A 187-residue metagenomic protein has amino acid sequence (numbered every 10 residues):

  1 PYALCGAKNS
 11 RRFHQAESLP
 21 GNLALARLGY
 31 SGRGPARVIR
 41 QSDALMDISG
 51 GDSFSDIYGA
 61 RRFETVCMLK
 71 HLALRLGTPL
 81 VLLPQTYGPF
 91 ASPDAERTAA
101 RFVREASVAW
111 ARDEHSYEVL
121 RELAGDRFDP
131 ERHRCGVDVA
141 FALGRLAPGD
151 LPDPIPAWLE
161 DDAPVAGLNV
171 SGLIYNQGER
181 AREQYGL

Functional and structural regions predicted by a protein language model:
P1-L187: Active-site anion-handling motifs in enzyme catalytic cores
